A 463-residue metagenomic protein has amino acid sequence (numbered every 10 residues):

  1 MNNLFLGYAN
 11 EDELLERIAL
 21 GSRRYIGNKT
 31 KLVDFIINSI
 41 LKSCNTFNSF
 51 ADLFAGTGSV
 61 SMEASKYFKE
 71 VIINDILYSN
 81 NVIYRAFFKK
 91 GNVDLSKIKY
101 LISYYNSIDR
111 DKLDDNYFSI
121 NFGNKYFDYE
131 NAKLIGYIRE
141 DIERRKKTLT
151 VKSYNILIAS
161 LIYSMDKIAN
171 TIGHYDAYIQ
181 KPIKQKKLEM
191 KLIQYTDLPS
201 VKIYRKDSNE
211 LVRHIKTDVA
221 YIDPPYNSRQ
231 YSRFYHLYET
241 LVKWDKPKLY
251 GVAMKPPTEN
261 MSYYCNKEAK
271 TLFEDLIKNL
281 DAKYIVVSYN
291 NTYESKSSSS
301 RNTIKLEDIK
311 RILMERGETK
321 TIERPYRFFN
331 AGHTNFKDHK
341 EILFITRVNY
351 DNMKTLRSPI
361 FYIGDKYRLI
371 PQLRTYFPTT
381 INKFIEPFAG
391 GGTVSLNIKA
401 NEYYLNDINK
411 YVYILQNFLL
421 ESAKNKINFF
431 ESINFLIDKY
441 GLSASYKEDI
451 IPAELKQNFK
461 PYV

Functional and structural regions predicted by a protein language model:
M1-A51, S59-M62, K66, K90 (+3 more regions): S-adenosyl-L-methionine
I36, F50-A64, I73-Y78, S164 (+6 more regions): Conserved proline-anchored active-site loop of SAM-dependent methyltransferases that bridges a beta-strand
N48, K69, D218, K283 (+1 more regions): Conserved acidic residues
E70, I76-I193, S232-C265, T271 (+1 more regions): Class I S-adenosyl-L-methionine-dependent methyltransferase module
V71, I285, E318-K320, Y403: Hydrophobic anchor at the start of a short beta-strand that flanks the dinucleotide cofactor-binding loop
R205-E210: Conserved SAM/SAH-binding loop
Y263-E318: Conserved Class I SAM-dependent methyltransferase catalytic core
T303-D351: Class I S-adenosyl-L-methionine
